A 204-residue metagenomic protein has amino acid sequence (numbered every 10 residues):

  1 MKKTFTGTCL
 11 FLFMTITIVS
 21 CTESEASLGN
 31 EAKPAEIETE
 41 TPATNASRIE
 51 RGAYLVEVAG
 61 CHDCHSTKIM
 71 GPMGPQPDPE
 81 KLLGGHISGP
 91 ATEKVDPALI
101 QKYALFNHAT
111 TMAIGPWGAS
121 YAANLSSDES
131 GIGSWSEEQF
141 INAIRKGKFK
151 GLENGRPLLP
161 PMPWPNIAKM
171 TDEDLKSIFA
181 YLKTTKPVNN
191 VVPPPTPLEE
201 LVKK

Functional and structural regions predicted by a protein language model:
M1-C9: Bacterial N-terminal signal peptides that target proteins for export
T17-S20: C-terminal motif of bacterial Sec signal peptides marking the signal peptidase cleavage site
T22-S24: Bacterial signal peptide processing site
A32-E57, I69-P75, A91-V95, S134: Electrostatic cytochrome c docking/interface patches
I49, H62, G155, P161-P163 (+1 more regions): Interaction-mediating elements
G52, V58-K68, F140, I178 (+1 more regions): The canonical Cys-X-X-Cys-His
M70-N142, L158-T171, L201-K204: Gly/Gly-Pro-rich "capping" loops immediately C-terminal to redox-active cysteine motifs in periplasmic/lumenal
S134-F149, W164-P194: C-terminal capping alpha-helices of c-type cytochrome domains
